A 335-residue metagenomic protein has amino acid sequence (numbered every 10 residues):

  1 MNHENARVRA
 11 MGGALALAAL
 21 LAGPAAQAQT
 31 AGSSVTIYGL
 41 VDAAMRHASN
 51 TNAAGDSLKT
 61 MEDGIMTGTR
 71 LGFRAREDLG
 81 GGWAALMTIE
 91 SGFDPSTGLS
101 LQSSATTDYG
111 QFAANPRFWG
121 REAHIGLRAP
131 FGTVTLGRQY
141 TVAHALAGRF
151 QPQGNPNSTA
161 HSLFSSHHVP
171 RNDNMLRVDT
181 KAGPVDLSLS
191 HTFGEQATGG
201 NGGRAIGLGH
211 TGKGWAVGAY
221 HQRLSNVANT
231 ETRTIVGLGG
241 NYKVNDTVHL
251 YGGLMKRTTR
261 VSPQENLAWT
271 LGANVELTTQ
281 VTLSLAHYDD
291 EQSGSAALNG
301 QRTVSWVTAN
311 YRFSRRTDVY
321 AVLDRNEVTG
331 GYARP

Functional and structural regions predicted by a protein language model:
M1-N5, P24-Q27, T51-N52, K59-M61 (+1 more regions): Intrinsically disordered, low-complexity proline-rich regions
M1-S34: Cleavable N-terminal export/targeting peptides
T30-A48, L58-G194, G200, G209-K213: Outer membrane beta-barrel
T36-Y38, A84-L86, T133-G137, D186-S188 (+6 more regions): Residue-level detector of the transmembrane beta-barrel scaffold of outer-membrane proteins
V41-H47, I89-S91, R138, L189-F193 (+6 more regions): Transmembrane beta-barrel strands of outer-membrane/channel proteins
A48-N52, S96-S100, A145-G148, T198-N201 (+4 more regions): Outer-membrane beta-barrel proteins
N201-W306, R312: Detector for outer-membrane/organellar transmembrane beta-barrel domains, recognizing the amphipathic beta-strand
F313-P335: Predominantly the C-terminal beta-signal and adjacent terminal strand-loop region of outer-membrane beta-barrel
